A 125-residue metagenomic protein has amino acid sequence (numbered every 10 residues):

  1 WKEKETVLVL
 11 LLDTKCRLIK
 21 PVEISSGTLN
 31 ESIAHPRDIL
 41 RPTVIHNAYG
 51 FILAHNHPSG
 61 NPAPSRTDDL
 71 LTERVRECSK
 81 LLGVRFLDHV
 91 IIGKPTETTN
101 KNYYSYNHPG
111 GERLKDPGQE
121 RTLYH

Functional and structural regions predicted by a protein language model:
W1-I19: Long amphipathic N-terminal alpha/beta scaffold segment
L11, K15, S25-E120: Active-site-proximal loop/helix of nucleotide/amide-processing enzymes and allied scaffolds
